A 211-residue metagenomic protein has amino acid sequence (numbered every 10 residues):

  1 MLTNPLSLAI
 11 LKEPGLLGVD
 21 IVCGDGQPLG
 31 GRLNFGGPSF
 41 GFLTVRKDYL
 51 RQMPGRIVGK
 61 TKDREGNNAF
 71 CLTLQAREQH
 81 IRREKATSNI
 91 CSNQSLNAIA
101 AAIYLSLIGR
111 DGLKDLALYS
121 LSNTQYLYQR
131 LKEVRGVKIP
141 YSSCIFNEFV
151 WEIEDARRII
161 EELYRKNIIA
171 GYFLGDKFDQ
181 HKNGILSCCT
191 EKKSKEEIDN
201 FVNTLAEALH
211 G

Functional and structural regions predicted by a protein language model:
M1-C71, G136, I153, R157-L163 (+3 more regions): Conserved PLP-enzyme active-site core in the AAT-like
N4, I10, I21, I57 (+12 more regions): Weak global preference for isoleucine
L29-R135, I139-S142: Active-site C-terminal subdomain of aminotransferase-like
D111-K192, E196-N200: Conserved C-terminal alpha-helix-loop-beta "cap" of PLP-dependent enzymes that closes/shapes the active-site mouth
